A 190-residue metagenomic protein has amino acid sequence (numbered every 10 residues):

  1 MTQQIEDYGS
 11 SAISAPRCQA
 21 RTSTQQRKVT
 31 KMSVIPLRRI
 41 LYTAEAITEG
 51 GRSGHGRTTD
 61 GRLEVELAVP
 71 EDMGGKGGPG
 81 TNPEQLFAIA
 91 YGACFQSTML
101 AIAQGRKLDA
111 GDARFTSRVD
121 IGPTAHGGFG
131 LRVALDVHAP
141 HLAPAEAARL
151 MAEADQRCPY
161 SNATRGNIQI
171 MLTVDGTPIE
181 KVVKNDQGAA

Functional and structural regions predicted by a protein language model:
A12: Short polybasic linear motifs
C18-I89, Q96-A190: Extended beta-strand/beta-hairpin segments
